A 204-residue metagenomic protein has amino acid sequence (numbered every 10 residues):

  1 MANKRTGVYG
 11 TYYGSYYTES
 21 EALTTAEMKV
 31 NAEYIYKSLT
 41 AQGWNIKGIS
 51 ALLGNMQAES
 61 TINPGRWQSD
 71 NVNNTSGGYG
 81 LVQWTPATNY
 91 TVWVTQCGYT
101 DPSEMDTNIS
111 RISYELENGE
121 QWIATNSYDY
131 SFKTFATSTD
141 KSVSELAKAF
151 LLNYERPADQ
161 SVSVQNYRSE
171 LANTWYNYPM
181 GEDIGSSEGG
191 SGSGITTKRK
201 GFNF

Functional and structural regions predicted by a protein language model:
M1-V8, G190-F204: Enriched but not universal
K4-G7, Y16-Y17, K29, K37-T40 (+1 more regions): Gly/Ser-rich, low-complexity
G7-Y34, S60-S142: Peptidoglycan-targeting cell-wall enzymes and recognition modules
G14-L23, G181-I195: Intrinsic-disorder/low-complexity linker and hinge segments
L39-K47: GGW-centered surface loops in extracellular recognition modules
I46-L53, D106, D140-K148: Alpha-helical scaffolds flanking conserved acidic
I46-N63, I112, L151: Short, functionally critical alpha-helical segments immediately adjacent to catalytic or ligand/cofactor-binding
A136-G189: Active-site or metal-binding loop neighborhoods of secreted/extracellular toxin and effector enzymes
